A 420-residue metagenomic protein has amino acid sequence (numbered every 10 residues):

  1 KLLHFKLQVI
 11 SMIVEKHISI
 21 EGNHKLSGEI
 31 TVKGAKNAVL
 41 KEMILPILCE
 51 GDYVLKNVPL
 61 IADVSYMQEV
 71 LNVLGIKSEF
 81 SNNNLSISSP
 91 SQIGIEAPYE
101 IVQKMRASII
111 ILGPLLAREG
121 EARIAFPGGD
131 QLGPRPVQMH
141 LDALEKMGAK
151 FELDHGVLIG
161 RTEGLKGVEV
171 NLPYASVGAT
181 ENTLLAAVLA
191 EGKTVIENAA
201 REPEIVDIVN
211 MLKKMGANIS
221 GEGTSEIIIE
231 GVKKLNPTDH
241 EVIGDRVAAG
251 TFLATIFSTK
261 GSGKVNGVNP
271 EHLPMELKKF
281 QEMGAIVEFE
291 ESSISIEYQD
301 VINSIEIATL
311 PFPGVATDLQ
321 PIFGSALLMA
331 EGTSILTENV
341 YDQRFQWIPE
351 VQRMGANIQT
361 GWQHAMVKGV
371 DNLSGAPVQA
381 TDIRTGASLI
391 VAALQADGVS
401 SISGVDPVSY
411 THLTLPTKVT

Functional and structural regions predicted by a protein language model:
L2-P416: Short, structured segments at the rim of ligand-binding sites
